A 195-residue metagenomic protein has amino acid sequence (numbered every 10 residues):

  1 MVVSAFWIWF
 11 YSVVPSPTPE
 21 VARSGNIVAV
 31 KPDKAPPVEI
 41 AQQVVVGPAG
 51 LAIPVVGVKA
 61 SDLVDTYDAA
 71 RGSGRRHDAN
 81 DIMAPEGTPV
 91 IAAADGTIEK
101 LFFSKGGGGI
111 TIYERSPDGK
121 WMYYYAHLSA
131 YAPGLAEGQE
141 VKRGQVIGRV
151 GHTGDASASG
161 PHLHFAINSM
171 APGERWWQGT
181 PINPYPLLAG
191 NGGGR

Functional and structural regions predicted by a protein language model:
M1-V2: Membrane interfacial helix-start segments of signal peptides and signal-anchor transmembrane helices
I8-I110, R143, H152, I182-R195: Surface-exposed, glycine-biased beta-strand/turn segments
L51, W121, P133-K142, H164-R195: Acidic, glycine-rich catalytic/binding loops that coordinate metals and/or anionic ligands
R71, K105, Y131-A132, S169-A171: Feature marks short, surface-exposed loop/turn motifs that line or immediately flank catalytic pockets and channel
M83, R115-P117, N168-M170: A generic structural motif
A93-E137, G160-H164: Zn2+-dependent peptidoglycan hydrolase active-site motif and core
T111, V150-H164, A171-E174: Active-site loop architecture of trypsin-fold serine endopeptidases
A132-S159: Beta-rich strand-turn-strand
